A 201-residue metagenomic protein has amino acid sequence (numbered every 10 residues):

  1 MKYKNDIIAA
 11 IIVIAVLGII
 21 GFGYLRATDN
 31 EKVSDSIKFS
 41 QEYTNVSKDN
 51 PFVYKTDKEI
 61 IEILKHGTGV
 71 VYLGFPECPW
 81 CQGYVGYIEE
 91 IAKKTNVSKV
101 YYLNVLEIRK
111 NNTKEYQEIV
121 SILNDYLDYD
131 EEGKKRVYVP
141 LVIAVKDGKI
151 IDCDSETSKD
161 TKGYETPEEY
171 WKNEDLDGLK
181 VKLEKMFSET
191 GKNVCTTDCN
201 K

Functional and structural regions predicted by a protein language model:
M1-P51, K192, N200-K201: N-terminal targeting signals for export/organelle localization
N50-T68: A short beta-strand-turn-helix
P51-Y54, L73, V97-S121: Thiol-based oxidoreductase modules, predominantly thioredoxin-like and allied folds used for disulfide exchange
L64-P76, I88: Short active-site neighborhood of thiol/selenol oxidoreductases, capturing the structured segment around
H66-V71, N96-K99, V139, K146-D147: Loop/turn elements at helix/coil->beta-strand transitions in domains of secreted/extracellular proteins
C78-C81, V142: The canonical Cys-X-X-Cys-His
W80-N96: Typically the conserved alpha-helix immediately C-terminal to a functionally engaged Cys/Sec in thioredoxin-like
E132-K201: Non-catalytic, surface beta->alpha helical segment in thiol-disulfide oxidoreductase systems
